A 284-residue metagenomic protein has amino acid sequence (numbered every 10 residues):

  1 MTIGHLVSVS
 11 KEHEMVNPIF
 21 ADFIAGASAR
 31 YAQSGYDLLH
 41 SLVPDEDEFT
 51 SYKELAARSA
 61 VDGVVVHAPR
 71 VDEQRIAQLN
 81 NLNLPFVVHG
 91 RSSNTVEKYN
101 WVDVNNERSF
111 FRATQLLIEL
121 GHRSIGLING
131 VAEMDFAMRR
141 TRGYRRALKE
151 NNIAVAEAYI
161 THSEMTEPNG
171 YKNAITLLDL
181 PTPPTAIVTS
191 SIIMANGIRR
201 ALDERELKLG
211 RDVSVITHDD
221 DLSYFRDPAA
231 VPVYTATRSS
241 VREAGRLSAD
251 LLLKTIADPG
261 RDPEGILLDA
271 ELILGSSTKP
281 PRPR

Functional and structural regions predicted by a protein language model:
T2, P85, S124, T185-A186: Residues that mark the start of a beta-strand
T2-Q115, E119, L177-D179, I193 (+1 more regions): Alpha-helical recognition/docking segments in bacterial nutrient-uptake and carbohydrate-utilization systems
V9-A21, H40-F49, V102-R112, I128-N173 (+5 more regions): Hinge/beta->alpha junction and helix N-cap segments in small-molecule ligand-binding domains
G26-R30, Q78, R139-N151, G197-R205: Alpha-helical structural signal in soluble globular domains
V61-H67, G126-I128, I160, P181-S191 (+1 more regions): Periplasmic-binding protein-like
R123, A154-A156, K208: Conserved H-loop
I175, L180-R284: Flexible loop/turn connectors
